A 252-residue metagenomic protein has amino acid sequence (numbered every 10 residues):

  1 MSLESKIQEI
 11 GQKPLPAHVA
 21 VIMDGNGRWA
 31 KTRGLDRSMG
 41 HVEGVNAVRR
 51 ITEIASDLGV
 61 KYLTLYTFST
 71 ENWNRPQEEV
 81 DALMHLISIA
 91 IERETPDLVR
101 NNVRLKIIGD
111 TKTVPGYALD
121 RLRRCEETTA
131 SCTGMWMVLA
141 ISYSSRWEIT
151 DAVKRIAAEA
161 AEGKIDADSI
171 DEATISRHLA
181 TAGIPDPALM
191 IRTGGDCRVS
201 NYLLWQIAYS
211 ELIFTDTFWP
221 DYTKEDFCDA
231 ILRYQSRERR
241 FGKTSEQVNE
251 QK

Functional and structural regions predicted by a protein language model:
M1-K252: Flexible, compositionally biased loop and terminal segments
